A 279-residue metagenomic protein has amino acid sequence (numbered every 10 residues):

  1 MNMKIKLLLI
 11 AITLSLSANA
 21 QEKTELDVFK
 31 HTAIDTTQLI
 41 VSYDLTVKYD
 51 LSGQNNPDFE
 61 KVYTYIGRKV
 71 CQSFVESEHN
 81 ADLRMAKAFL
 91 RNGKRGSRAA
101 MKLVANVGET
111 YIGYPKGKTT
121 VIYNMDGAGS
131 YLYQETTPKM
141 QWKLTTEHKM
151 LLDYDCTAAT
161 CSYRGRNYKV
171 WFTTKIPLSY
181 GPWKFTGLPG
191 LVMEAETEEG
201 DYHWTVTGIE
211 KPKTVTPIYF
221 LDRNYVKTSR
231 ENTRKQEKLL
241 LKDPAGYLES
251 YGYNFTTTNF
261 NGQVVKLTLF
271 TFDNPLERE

Functional and structural regions predicted by a protein language model:
M1-F29: Bacterial Sec-dependent N-terminal signal peptides
E22-E279: Extended soluble regions of mature proteins
